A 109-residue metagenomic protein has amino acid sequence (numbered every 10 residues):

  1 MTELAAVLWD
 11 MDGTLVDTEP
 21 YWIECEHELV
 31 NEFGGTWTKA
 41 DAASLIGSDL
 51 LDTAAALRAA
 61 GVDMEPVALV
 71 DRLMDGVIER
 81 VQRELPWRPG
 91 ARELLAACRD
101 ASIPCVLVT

Functional and structural regions predicted by a protein language model:
T2-E93, A97-A101: N-terminal helical cap/lid subdomain that shapes the substrate entry/recognition surface in HAD-like hydrolases
S102-V106: Short active-site oxyanion
T109: Acidic, Mg2+-coordinating phosphoryl-transfer loop and its flanking beta/alpha structural elements, shared across
